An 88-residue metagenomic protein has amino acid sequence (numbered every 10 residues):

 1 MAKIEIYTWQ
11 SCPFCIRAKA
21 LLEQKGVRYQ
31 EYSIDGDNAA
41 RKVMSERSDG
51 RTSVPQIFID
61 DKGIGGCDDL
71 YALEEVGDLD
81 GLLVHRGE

Functional and structural regions predicted by a protein language model:
M1-Q30: Local sequence-structure signature of Cys/Sec-based thiol-disulfide redox active-site neighborhoods
Q10, Y32, S45, C67: Conserved short-loop catalytic and cofactor-binding motifs
C15, N38, L73: Loop/helix-junction capping segments adjacent to catalytic residues or to phosphate/diphosphate-binding pockets
Q30-Y32, K62: Structural signal for short hydrophobic segments within the conserved structured cores of catalytic domains across
I34-T52, L82-V84: Thioredoxin-like thiol-disulfide oxidoreductase module
D49-F58, D68: Structural micro-motif
I59-G87: Non-catalytic, surface beta->alpha helical segment in thiol-disulfide oxidoreductase systems
